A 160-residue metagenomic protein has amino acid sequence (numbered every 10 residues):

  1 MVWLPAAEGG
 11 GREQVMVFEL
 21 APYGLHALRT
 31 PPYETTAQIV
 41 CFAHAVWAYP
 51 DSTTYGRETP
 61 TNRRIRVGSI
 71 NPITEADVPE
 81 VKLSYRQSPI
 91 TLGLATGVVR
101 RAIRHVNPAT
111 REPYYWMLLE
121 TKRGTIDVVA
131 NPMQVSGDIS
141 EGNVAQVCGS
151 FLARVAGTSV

Functional and structural regions predicted by a protein language model:
M1-Q87, L94-A95: Long, hydrophobic alpha/beta structural blocks
A7, R101-V128: OB-fold (S1/OB) nucleic-acid-binding surfaces
L25-T30, I39, A43-V46, R101 (+3 more regions): Short beta-rich binding modules
P31-Y33, T91, R111, E141: Solvent-exposed loop and beta-edge segments used for protein-protein assembly and interaction
T110-E112, A130-M133, S159-V160: Short coil/turn segments at secondary-structure boundaries
P132-C148: Short nucleic-acid-contacting surface segments enriched for D/E, G, S/T with interspersed K/R
S150-V160: Short, Lys/Arg- and Gly-enriched loop/turn segments at beta-strand edges
